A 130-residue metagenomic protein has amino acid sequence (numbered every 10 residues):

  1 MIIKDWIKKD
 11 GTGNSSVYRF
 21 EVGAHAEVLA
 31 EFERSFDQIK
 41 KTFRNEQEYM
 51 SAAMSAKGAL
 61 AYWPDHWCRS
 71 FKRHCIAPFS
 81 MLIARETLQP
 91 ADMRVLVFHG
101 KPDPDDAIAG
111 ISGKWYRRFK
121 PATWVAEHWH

Functional and structural regions predicted by a protein language model:
M1-G13: Conserved donor-nucleotide/metal-binding helix-loop-beta segment in metal-dependent transferases, i.e., the alpha-helix
K4, V22, F32-R34: Surface-exposed beta-strand edges and flanking loops
D5-I7, G23, K101: Histidine- and/or cysteine-centered catalytic micro-motif in compact active-site loops
D10-T12, E21, T42: Short, well-structured alpha-helical patches and their helix-loop capping segments that border functional surfaces
T12-S15, P90-D92: A structure-centric signal for secondary-structure junctions around beta-strands
S16-A24, V97: Short glycine- and hydrophobic/aromatic-rich loop-to-beta-strand nucleating segment in the catalytic cores
A26-H130: Catalytic core and acceptor-binding pocket of nucleotide-sugar-dependent glycosyltransferases
